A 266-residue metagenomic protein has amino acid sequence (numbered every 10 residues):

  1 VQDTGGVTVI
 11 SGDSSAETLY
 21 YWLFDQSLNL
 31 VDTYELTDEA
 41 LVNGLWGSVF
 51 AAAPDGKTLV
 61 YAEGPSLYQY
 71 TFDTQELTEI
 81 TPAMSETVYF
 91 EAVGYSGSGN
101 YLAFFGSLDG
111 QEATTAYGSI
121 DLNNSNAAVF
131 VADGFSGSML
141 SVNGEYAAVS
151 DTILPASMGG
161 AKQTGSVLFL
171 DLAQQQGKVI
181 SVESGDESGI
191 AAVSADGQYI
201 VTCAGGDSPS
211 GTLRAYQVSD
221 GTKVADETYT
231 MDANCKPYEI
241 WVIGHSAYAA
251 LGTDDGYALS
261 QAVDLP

Functional and structural regions predicted by a protein language model:
V1-D3, A40-A52, E86-Y95, A132-G144 (+2 more regions): Repeated scaffold domains used in trafficking and secretory/extracellular systems, primarily beta-propellers
V7-T8, L59, G99-L102, A147 (+2 more regions): Hydrophobic beta-strand positions that form the internal "hydrophobic ladder" of WD40/Gbeta-like beta-propeller blades
G12-S14, A62-G64, F105-L108, D151-L154 (+2 more regions): Short loop/turn segments immediately following the C-termini of beta-strands
A16-W22, P65-Q69, G110-S119, P155-L168 (+2 more regions): Structural motif
F24-N29, T71-Q75, I120-S125, D171-Q175 (+2 more regions): Short loop/turn segments that connect beta-strands within beta-propeller blades
L30-V42, E76-M84, S125-A132, Q175-E183 (+1 more regions): A short beta-strand motif characteristic of beta-propeller blades
V182-A215: Loop/turn-rich, solvent-exposed surfaces of beta-rich toroidal or solenoidal domains
N234-P266: Blade-level signature of beta-propeller repeat domains, shared across WD40, Kelch, NHL, RCC1 and BNR/Asp-box propellers
